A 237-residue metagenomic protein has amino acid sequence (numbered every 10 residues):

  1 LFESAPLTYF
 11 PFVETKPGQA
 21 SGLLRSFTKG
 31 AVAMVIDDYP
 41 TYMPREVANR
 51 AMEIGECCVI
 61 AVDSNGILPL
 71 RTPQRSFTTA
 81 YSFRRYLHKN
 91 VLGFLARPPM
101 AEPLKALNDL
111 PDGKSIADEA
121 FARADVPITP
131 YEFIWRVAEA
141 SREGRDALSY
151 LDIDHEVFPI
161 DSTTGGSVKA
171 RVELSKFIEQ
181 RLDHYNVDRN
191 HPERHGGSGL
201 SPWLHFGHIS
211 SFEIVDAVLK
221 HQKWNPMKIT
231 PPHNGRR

Functional and structural regions predicted by a protein language model:
L1-L110: Trp/Phe/Arg-rich N-terminal binding region typifying the photolyase-homology
S76-R237: Glycine/tryptophan-enriched, flexible segments
